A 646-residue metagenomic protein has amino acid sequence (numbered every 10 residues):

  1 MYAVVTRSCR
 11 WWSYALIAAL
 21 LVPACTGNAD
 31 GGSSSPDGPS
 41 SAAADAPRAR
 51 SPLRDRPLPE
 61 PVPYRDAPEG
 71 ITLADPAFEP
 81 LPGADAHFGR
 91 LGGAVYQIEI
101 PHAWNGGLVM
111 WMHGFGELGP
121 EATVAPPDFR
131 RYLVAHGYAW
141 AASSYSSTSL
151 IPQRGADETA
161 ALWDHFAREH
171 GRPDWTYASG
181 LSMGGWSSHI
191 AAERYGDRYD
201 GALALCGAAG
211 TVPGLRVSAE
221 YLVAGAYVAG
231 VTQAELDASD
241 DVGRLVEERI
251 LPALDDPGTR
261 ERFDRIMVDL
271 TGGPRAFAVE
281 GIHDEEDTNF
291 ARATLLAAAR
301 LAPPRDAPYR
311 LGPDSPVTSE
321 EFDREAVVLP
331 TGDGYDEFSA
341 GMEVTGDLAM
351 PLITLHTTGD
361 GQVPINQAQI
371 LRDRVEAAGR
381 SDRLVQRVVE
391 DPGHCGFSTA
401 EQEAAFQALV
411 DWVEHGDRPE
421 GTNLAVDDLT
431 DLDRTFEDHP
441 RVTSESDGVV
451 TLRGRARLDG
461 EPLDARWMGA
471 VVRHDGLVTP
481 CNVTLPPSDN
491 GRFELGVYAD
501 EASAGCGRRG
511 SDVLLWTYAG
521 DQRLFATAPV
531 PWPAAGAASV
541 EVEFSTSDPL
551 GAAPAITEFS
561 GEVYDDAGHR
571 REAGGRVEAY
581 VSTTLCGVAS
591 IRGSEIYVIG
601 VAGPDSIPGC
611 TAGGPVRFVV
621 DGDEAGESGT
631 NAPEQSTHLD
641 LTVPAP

Functional and structural regions predicted by a protein language model:
V22-A24: C-terminal motif of bacterial Sec signal peptides marking the signal peptidase cleavage site
G27-P120, P126-D128, T288, T331-G332 (+1 more regions): Catalytic-loop region of hydrolases
P47-P82, A208-E343: Accessory cap/linker subdomain of secreted extracellular hydrolases
A103-W104, A161-S182, G196-R198: Gly/Ser-rich "nucleophile elbow"/oxyanion-hole loop immediately N-terminal to the catalytic nucleophile in hydrolases
G106, G114-D128, L133-V134, A141-S143 (+2 more regions): Short substrate-entry loop that stabilizes the transition state in hydrolases
W175-V228: Primarily recognizes the serine-hydrolase "nucleophile elbow" in alpha/beta-hydrolase and SGNH/GDSL folds
T354-H356: Short beta-strand/loop motif that positions the catalytic acidic residue of the alpha/beta-hydrolase fold
R383-S398: Histidine-bearing beta->alpha loop at or near hydrolase active sites
